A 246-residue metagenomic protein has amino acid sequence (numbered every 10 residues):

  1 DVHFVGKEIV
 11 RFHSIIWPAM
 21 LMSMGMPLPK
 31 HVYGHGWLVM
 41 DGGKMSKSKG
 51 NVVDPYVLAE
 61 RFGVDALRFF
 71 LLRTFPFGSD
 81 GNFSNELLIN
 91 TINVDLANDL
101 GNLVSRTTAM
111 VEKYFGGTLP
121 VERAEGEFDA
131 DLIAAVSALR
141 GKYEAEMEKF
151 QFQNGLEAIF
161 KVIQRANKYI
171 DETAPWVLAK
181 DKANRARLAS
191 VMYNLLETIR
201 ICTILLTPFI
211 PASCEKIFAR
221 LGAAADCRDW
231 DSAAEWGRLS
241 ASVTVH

Functional and structural regions predicted by a protein language model:
D1-V5, M24-K30: NTP-dependent nucleotidyl-transfer catalytic core
G6-I9, K47, L58-A59, L88-D99 (+3 more regions): Secondary-structure capping and boundary motifs in well-ordered enzyme cores
H31-G34, F218-R220: Beta-strand segments within the central parallel beta-sheet cores of soluble alpha/beta enzyme folds
G36-E127, A224-T244: Catalytic adenosine-cofactor/nucleotide-binding cores of aminoacyl-tRNA synthetases and other
D80-N85, S137-A145: Short, charged/polar, low-complexity loop and linker segments that flank or interrupt alpha-helical bundles
G81, A145, K149-F150, F160-H246: Basic, alpha-helical terminal appendages of large translation-related enzymes
V104-Y143, I163, N167-N184, L188: Conserved, charged catalytic cores of large soluble enzymes
